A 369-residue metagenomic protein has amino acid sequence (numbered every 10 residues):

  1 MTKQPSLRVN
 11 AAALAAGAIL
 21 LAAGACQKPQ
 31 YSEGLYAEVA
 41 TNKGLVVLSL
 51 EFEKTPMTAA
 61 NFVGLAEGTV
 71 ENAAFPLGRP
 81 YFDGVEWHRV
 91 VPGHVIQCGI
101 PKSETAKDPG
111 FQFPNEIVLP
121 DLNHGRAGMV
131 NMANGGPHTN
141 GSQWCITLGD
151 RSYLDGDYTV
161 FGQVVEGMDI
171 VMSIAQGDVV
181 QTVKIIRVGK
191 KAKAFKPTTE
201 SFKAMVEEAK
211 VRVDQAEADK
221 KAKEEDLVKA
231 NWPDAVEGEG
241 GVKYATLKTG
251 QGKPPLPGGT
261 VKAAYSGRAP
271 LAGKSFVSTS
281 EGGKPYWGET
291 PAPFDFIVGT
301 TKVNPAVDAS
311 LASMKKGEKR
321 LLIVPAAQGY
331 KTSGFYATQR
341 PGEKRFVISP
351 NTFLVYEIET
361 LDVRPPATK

Functional and structural regions predicted by a protein language model:
M1-P5, A22-P29: Basic/polar N-terminal segments that are highly enriched at the extreme N-terminus, encompassing both cleavable
T2-L14: Bacterial N-terminal signal peptides that target proteins for export
Q4, A18-I19, N61, L65: Generic secretory/membrane-interface signal
A13-A22: Bacterial N-terminal signal peptides
G24-K369: Cross-family detector of peptidyl-prolyl cis-trans isomerase
